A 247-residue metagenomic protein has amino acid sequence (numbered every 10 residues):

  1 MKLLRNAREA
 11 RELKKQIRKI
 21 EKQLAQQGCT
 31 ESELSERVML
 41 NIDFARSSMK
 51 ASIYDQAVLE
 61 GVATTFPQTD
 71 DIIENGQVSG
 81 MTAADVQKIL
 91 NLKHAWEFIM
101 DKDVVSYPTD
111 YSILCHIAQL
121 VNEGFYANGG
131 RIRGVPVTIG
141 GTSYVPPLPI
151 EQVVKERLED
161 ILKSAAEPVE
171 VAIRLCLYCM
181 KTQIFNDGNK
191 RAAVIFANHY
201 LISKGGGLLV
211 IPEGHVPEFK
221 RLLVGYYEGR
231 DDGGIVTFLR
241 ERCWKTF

Functional and structural regions predicted by a protein language model:
M1-F247: FIC/Doc superfamily catalytic core
